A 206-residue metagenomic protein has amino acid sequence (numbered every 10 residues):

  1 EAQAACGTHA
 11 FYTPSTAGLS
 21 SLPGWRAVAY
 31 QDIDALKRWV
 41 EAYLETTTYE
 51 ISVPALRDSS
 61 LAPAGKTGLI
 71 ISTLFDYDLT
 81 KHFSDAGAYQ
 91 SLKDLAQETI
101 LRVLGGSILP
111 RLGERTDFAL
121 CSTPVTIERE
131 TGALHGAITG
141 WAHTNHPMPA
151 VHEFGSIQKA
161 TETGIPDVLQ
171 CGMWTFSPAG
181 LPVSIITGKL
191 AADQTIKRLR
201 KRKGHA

Functional and structural regions predicted by a protein language model:
E1-A62: Mid-domain catalytic core of redox enzymes that form a hydrophobic substrate pocket/lid adjacent to a catalytic redox
E1-C6, A62, K66-F75, A88-I100 (+1 more regions): C-terminal structured subdomain/cap of oxidoreductase catalytic cores
S21-Q31, Q97, T123-R129: Short low-complexity stretches enriched in small and charged residues
T46-S52, G106, P110-S177: A glycine-rich dinucleotide-binding beta-alpha-beta segment and adjacent secondary-structure elements that constitute
L56, D76, L109, D193: Residue-level marker of positions within ordered structural domains that often coincide with functionally constrained
D76-A86: Amphipathic alpha-helix from the class-I
H82, R111, R115, L199-A206: Secondary-structure transition/capping residues
